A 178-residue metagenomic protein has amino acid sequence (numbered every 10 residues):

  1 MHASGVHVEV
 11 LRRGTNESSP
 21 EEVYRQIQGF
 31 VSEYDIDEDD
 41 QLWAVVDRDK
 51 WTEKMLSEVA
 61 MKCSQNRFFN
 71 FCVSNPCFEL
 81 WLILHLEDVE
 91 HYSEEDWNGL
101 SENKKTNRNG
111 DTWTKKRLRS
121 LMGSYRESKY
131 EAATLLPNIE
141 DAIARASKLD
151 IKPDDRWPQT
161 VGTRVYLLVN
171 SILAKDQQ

Functional and structural regions predicted by a protein language model:
H2-R12, E21, Q28-W43, R48-Q178: C-terminal accessory helical subdomains adjacent to catalytic cores in phosphodiester- and nucleotide-handling enzymes
G14-N16: Conserved helicase/translocase motor-coupling segment
